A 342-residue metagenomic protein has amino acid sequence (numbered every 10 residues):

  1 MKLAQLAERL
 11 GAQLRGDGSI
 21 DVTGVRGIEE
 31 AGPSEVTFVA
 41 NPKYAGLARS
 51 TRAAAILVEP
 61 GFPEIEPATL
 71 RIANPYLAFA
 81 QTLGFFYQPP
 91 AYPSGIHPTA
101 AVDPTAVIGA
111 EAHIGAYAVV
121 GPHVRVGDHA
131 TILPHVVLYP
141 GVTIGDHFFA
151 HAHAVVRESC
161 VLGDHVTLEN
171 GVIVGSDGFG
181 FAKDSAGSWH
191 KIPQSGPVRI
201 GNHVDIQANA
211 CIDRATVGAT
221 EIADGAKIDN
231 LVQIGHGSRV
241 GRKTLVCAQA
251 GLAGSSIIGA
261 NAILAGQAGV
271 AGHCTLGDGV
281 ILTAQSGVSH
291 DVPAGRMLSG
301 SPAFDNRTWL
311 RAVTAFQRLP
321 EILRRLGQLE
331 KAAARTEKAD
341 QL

Functional and structural regions predicted by a protein language model:
M1-T99, E111, C160, H165 (+4 more regions): Terminal amphipathic alpha-helical/low-complexity segments used for targeting or macromolecular assembly
F38, G95-D305: Structural signal for interior beta-strand "rungs" in well-ordered beta-sheet cores of soluble enzyme domains
